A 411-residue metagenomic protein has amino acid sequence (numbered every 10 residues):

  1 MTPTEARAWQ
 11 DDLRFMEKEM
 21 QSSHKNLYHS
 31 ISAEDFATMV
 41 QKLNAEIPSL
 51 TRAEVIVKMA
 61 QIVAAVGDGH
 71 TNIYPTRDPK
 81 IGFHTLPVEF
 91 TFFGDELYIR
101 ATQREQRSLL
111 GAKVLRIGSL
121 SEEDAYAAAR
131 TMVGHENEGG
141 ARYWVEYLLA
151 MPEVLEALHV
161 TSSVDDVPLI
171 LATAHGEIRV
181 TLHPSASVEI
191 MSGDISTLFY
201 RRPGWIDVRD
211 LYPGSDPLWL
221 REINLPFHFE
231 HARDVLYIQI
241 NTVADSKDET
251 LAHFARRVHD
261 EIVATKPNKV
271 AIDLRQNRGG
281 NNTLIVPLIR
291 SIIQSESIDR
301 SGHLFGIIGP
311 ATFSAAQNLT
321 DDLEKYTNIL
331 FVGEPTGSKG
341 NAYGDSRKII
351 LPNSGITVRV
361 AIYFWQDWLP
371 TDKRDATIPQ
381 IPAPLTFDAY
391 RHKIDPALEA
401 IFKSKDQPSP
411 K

Functional and structural regions predicted by a protein language model:
M1-K269, Q276, R300, I350-L351 (+1 more regions): Flexible, low-complexity junctional segments that flank or bridge functional domains
A264, K269-A271, R275-P408: Conserved acidic, small-residue-rich alpha-beta core segments centered on
